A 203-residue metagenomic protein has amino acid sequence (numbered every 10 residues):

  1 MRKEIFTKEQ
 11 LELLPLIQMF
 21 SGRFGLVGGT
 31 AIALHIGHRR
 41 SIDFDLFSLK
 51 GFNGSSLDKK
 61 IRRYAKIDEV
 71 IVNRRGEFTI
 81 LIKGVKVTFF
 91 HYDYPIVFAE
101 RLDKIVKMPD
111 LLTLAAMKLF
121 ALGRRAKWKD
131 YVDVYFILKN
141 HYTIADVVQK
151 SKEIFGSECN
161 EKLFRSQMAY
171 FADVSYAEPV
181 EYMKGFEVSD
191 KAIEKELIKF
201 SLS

Functional and structural regions predicted by a protein language model:
M1-S203: Compositionally biased terminal segments of proteins
